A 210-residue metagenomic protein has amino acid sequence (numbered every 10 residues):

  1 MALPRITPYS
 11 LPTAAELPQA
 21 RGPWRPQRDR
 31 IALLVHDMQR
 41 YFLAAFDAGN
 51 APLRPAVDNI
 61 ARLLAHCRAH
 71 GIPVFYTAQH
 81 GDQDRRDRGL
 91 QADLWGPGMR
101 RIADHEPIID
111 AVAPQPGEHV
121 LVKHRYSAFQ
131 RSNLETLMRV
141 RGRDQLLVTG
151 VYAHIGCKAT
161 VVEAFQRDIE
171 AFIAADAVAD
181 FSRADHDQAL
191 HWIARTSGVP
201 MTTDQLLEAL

Functional and structural regions predicted by a protein language model:
M1-Q115, H119: Active-site acidic carboxylates
A69-I72, G142, D168: Glycine-centered short loops/turns at secondary-structure junctions
I102-G150: Internal catalytic-core helix/loop-beta-alpha segment that presents or stabilizes conserved functional determinants
L147-G150, D168-R183: A short glycine-rich beta-strand->turn/loop micro-motif centered on a GG-aromatic cluster
H154-T160: Short glycine/serine/threonine-rich phosphate/pyrophosphate-binding segments that cradle anionic phosphate groups
R183-A194: Active-site-proximal loop->helix
S197-L210: A charged, well-structured terminal subsegment
